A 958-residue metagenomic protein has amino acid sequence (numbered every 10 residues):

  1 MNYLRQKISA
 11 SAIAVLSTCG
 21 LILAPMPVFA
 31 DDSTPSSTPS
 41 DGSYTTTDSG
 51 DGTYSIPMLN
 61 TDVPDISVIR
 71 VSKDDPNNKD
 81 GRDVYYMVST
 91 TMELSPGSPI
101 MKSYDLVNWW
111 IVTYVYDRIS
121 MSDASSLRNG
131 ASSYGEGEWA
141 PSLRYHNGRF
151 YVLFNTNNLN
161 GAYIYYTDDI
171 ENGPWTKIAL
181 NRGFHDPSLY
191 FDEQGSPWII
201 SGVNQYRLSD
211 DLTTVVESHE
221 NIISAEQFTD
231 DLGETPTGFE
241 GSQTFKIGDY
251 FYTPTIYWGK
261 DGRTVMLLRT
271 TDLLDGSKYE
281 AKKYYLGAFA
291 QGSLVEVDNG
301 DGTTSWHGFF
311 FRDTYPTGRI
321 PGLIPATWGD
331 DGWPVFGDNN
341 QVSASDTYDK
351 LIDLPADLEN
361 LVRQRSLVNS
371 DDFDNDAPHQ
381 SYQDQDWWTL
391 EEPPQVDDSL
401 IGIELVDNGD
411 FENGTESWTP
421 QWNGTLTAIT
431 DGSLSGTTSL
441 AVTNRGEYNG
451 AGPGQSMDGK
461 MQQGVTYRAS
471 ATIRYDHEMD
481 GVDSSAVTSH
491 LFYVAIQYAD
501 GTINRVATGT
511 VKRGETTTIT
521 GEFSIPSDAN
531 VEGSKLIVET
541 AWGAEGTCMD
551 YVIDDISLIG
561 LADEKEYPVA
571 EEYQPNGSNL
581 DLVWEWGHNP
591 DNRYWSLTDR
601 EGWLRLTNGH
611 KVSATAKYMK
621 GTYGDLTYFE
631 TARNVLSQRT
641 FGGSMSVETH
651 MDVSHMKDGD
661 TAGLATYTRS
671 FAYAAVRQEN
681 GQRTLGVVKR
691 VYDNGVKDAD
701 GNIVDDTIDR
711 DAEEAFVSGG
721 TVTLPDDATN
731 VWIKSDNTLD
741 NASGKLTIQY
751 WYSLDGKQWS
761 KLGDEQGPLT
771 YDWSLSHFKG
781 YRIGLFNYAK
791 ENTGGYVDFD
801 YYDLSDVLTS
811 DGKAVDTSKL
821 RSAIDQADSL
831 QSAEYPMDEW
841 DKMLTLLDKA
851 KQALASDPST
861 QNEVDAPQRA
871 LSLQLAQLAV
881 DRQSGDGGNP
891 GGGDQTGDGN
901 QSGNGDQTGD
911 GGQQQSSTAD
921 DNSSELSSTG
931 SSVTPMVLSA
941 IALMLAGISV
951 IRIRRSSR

Functional and structural regions predicted by a protein language model:
I22-S36, S927-S928, R955: Sec-dependent signal peptide cleavage junction
P35-T45, G332-P334, N340-G402, T510 (+1 more regions): Extracellular glycan-recognition regions
G42-N60, W109-A131, Y165-R182, D211-T237 (+4 more regions): Blade-edge beta-strand/turn elements of extracellular beta-propeller and related beta-sheet repeat scaffolds
P64, V68-L94, T113, S132-Y134 (+10 more regions): Hydrophobic core segments of beta-strands in well-ordered, beta-rich domains
R312-D313, V538-T547, N787-E791: Short beta-strand-plus-loop segments that form exposed binding edges in beta-rich domains
Q395-E566: Extracellular and organelle-lumenal recognition/adhesion modules and their flexible linkers in secreted
K813-G893, M936, M944-A946, I951-I953: Beta-rich interaction/scaffold domains
S872-L873, Q877-T929: C-terminal low-complexity, Ser/Thr- and acidic/Pro-rich disordered "stalk" regions positioned immediately N-terminal
